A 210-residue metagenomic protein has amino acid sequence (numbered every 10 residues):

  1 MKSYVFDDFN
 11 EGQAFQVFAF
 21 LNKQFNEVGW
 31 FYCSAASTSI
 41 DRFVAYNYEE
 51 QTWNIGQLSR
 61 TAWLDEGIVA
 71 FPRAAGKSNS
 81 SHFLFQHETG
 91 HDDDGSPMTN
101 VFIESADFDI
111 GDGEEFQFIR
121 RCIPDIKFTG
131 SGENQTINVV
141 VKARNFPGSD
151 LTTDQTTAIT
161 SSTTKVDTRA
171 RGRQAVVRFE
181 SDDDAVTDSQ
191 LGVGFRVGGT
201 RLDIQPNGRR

Functional and structural regions predicted by a protein language model:
M1-R210: Beta-sheet repeat architectures centered on beta-propellers
